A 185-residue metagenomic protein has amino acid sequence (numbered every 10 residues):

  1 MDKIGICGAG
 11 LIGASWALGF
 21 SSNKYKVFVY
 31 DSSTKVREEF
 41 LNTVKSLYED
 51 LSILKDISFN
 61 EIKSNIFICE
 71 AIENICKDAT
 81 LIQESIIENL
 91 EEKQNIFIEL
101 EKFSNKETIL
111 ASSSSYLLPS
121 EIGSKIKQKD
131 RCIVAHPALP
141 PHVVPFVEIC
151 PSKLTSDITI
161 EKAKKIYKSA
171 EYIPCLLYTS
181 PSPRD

Functional and structural regions predicted by a protein language model:
M1-L47: NAD(P)+-binding Rossmann beta1-loop-alpha1 motif at the extreme N-terminus of oxidoreductases
C7, C69, S85, S112-S114 (+1 more regions): Structural motif
L18-S21, E101, G123, K164: A structural alpha-helix within SAM-dependent methyltransferase catalytic domains
V29-F59, I149-S156, S180: Rossmann-like dinucleotide-binding cores of NAD(P)H-dependent redox enzymes
F40, V44, L100, I122-G123: Hydrophobic packing residues within well-ordered alpha-helices of enzyme cores
I53, N60-S104, I109: Rossmann-like NAD(P)-binding element
L110-L176: Rossmann-fold dinucleotide-binding core
Y178-D185: Conserved small/polar residues in nucleotide/adenosyl-binding loops
